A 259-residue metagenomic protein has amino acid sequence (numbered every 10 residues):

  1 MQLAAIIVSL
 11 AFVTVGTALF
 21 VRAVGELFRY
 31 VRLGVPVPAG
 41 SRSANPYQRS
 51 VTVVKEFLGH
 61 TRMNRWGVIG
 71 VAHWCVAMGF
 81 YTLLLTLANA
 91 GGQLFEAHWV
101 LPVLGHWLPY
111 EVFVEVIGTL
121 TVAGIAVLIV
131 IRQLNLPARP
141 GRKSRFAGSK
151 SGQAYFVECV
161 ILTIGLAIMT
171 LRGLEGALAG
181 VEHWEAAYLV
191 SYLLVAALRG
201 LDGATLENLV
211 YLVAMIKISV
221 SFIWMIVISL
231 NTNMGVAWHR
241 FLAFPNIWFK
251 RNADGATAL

Functional and structural regions predicted by a protein language model:
M1-L259: Membrane-embedded alpha-helical bundles of multi-pass integral membrane proteins
